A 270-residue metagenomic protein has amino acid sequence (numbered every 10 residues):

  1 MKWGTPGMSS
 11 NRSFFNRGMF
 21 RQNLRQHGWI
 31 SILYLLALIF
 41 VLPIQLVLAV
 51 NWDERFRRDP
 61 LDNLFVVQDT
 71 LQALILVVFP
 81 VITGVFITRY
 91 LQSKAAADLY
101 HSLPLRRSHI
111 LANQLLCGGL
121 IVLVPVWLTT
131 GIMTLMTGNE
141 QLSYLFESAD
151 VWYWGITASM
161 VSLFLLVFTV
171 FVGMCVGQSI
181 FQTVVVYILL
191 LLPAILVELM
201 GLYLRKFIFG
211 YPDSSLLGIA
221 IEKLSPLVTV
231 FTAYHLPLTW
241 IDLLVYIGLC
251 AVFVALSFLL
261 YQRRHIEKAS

Functional and structural regions predicted by a protein language model:
K2-L35: Aromatic- and glycine-rich beta-strand/loop motifs that create alpha-glucan
K2-P6, S10-R12, L48-V66, I195-A269: Terminal transmembrane helical anchor/hairpin motif
R25-W29, L33, F86, S108-T129 (+5 more regions): Alpha-helical transmembrane segments of multi-pass membrane proteins
Q26-D53, L71-I82, V186-L196: Hydrophobic alpha-helical transmembrane segments of multi-pass membrane transport/permease proteins
D62-V66, C117-G177, V186, A194-E198 (+2 more regions): Secretory targeting signals
V67-A96: Long, hydrophobic alpha-helical segments
L76-I82, S159-T169, V245-F258: Hydrophobic cores of alpha-helical transmembrane segments in multi-pass inner/ER membrane proteins, independent
I87-L120, A269: Helix-loop-helix units of permease transmembrane domains in multi-pass membrane transporters, especially ABC
